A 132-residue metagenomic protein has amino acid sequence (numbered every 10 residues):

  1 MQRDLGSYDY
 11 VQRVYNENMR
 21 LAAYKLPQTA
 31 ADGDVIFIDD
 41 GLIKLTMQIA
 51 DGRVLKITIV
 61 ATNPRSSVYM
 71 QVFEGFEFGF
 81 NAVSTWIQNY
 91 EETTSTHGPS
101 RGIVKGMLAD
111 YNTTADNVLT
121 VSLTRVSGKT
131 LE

Functional and structural regions predicted by a protein language model:
M1-L26, D51, L55, P64-V68: Short helix/turn-capping signatures at newly exposed starts of structured segments
D4-D9, N16, S66-S67, S84 (+4 more regions): Generic serine detector
Y10-G33, F80-T94: Short secondary-structure junctions
Y24-P64, P99-E132: Amphipathic N-proximal alpha-helical interface segments
G41-S95: Long, charged/polar, surface-exposed segments that mediate recognition or autoinhibition
